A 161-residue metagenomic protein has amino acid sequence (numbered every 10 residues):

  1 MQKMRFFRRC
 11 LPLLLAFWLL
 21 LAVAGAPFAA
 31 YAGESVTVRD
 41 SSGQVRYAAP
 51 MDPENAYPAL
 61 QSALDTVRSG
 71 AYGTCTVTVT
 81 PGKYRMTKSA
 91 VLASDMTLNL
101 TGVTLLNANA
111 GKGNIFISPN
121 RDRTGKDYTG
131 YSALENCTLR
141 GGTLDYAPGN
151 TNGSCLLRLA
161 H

Functional and structural regions predicted by a protein language model:
Q2-L14: Bacterial N-terminal signal peptides that target proteins for export
F6-F7, F17, F28-Y31: Aromatic (phenylalanine/tyrosine) cluster motif
L13-V23, L98: Hydrophobic core
L21-S35: Sec-dependent signal peptide cleavage junction
S41-T80, N120-D122: Acidic Gly/Asp/Thr-rich repetitive segments characteristic of extracellular carbohydrate-active and adhesion proteins
Y72-D122, L144: N-terminal extracellular ligand-recognition/capping segment immediately after the signal peptide
T87, A110-G130, G149-H161: Extracellular beta-strand/beta-solenoid scaffold signature
A93-D95, L100, L134, L139 (+1 more regions): Parallel beta-helix/beta-solenoid
